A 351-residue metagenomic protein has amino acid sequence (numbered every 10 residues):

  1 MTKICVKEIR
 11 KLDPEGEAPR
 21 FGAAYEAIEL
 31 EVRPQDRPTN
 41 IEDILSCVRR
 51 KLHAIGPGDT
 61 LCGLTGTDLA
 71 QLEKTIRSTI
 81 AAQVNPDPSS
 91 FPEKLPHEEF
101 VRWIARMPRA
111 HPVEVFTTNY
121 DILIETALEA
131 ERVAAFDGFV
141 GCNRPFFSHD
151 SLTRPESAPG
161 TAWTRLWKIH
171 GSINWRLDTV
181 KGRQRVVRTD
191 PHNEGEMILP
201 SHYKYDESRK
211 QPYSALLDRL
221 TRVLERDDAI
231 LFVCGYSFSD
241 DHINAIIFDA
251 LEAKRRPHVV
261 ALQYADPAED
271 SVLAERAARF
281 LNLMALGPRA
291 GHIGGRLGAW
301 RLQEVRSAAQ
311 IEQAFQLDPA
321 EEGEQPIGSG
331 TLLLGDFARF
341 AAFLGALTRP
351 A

Functional and structural regions predicted by a protein language model:
M1, E8, E156, D218-A351: SIR2/sirtuin-family catalytic core signature
M1, I124-A127, G138, W175-T179 (+2 more regions): Short helix/loop capping segments that flank catalytic or ligand/cofactor-binding pockets
M1-T126: Gly/serine-rich nucleotide phosphate-binding loop at the start of the catalytic core of nucleotide/ADP-ribose-handling
L12, E131-R144, G235: A short alpha->loop->secondary-structure connector
R106-R109, P159-A162, A250-R256: Short, conserved loop/helix-junction motifs that constitute active-site signature segments in enzyme catalytic cores
Y120-L123, S172-N174, S237-S239, D266-P267: Short, solvent-exposed loop/turn segments at secondary-structure junctions
G171, L177-S201: Metal-dependent catalytic core segments for phosphate chemistry
Y205-D218, F238-D240: A general structural motif
